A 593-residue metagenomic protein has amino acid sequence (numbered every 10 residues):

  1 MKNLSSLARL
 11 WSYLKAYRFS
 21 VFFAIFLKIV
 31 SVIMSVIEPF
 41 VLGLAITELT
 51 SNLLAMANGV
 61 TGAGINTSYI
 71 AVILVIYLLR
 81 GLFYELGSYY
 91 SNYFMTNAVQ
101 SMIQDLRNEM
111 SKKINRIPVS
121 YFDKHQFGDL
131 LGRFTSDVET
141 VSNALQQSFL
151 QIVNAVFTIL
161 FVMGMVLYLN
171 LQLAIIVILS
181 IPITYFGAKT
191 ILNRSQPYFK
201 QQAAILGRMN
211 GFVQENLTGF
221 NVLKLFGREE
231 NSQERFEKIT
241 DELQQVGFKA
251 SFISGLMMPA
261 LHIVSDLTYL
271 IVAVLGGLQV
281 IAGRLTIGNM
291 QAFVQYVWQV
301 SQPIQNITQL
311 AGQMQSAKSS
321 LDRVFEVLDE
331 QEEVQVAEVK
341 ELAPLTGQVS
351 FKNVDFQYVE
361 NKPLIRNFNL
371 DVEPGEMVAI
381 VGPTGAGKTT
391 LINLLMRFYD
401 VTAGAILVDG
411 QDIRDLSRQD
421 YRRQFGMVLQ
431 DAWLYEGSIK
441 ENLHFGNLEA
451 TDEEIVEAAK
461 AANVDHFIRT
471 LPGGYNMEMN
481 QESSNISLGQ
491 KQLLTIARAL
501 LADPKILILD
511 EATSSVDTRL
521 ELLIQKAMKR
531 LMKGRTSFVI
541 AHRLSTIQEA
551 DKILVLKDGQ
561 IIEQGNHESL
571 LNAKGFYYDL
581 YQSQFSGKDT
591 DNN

Functional and structural regions predicted by a protein language model:
N3-R18, L130: A short amphipathic helical element positioned immediately N-terminal to and/or at the very start of a transmembrane
Y13-F19, V119-S120, V138-L145, F149 (+7 more regions): An intracellular "coupling" helix at the cytosolic face of ABC transporter transmembrane type-1 domains
F19-F40, Y77, N92-T96, S142-A155 (+3 more regions): Alpha-helical segments in transporter systems
S20-I33, Q147-Q201, V272-L285, Q302: Transmembrane helices of ABC transporter permease
V21-G87, Y168-Q172, G283-I287: Transmembrane helix-loop-helix hairpins at lipid-water interfaces of multipass membrane proteins, especially the type-1
Q100, N108-G132, S136-V138, G211-R235 (+5 more regions): Short intracellular "coupling" helices and adjacent cytoplasmic loop segments at the cytosolic face of multi-pass
R228, F252, Y269, F293 (+1 more regions): Cytosolic ends of transmembrane helices, especially the final helix of ABC transmembrane type-1 domains
V336-A337, L342-N593: ABC-type nucleotide-binding domain
